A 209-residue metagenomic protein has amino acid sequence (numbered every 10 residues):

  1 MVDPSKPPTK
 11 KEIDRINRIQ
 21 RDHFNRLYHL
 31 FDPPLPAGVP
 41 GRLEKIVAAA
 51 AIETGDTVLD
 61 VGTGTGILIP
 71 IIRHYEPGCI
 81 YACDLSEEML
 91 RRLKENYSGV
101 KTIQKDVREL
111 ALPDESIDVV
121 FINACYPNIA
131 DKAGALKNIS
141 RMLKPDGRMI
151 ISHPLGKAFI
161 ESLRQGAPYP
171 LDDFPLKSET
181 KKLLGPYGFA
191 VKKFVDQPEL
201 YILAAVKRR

Functional and structural regions predicted by a protein language model:
M1-A51, I67-I71, M89-R92, K157 (+1 more regions): Conserved class I S-adenosyl-L-methionine
L59, T65-E109: Class I SAM-dependent methyltransferase SAM/SAH-binding core
F121: A conserved beta-strand element that flanks and buttresses the S-adenosyl-L-methionine
A124-C125: Short catalytic micro-motifs in class I SAM-dependent methyltransferases
A133-P145: A short glycine-rich, Lys/Arg-flanked "PGG" loop and its adjoining helix->strand segment in the class I
I150-F174: Conserved class I S-adenosyl-L-methionine
D172-Y187: Short alpha-helix
Y187-G188, V195-R209: Core SAM-dependent methyltransferase catalytic element
